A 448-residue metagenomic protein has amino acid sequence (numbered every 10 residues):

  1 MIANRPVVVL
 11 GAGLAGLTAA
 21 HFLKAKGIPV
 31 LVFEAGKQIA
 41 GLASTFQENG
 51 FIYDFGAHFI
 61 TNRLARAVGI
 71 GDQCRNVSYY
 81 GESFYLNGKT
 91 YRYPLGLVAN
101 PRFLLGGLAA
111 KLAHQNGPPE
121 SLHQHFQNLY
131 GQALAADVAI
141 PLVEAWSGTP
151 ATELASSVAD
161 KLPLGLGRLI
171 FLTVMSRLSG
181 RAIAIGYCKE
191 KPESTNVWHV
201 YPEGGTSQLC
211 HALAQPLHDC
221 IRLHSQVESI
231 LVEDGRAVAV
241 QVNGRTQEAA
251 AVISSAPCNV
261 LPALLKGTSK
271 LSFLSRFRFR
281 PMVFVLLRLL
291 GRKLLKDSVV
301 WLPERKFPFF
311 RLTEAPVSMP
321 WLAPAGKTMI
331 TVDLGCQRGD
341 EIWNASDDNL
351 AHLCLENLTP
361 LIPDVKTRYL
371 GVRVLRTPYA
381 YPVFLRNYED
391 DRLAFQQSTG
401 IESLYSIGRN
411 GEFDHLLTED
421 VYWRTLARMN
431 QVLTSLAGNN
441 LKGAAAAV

Functional and structural regions predicted by a protein language model:
R5-V32: N-terminal Rossmann-like FAD-binding beta1-loop-alpha1 element of flavoenzymes
A15, Q38, N259: Conserved Rossmann-like nucleotide-cofactor binding loop
K24-Q47: Glycine-rich FAD pyrophosphate-binding loop
K26, Q226-T331, G335-N344, D348 (+4 more regions): Mid-domain catalytic core of redox enzymes that form a hydrophobic substrate pocket/lid adjacent to a catalytic redox
T45, A65-L86, A133-D137, F279-R280 (+2 more regions): A short alpha-helix-loop-beta-strand transition element characteristic of N-terminal alpha/beta dinucleotide-binding
T45, P94-L95, L312-A315, M319-V448: Conserved flavin/dinucleotide-binding core of flavoenzymes
N49-S121, D160, L164: Dinucleotide-binding Rossmann-like beta1-alpha1 core, especially the glycine-rich loop that anchors the ADP
L112-S229, S255: Active-site/ligand-binding neighborhood in enzyme catalytic cores
